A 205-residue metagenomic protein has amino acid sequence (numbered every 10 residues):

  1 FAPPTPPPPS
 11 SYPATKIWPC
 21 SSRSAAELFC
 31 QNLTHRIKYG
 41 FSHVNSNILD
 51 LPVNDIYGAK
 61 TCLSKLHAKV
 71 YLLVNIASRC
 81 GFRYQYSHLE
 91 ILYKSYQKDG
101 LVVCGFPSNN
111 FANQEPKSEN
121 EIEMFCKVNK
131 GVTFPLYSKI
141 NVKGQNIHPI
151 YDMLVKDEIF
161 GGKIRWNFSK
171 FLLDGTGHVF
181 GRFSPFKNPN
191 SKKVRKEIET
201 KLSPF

Functional and structural regions predicted by a protein language model:
P3-P9, P13, W18-P19: Short linear motifs in low-complexity or flexible loops
T15-D50: N-terminal targeting signals for export/organelle localization
D50-V70, I91-Y96: A short beta-strand-turn-helix
K69, N75-R79, P107: Short pre-active-site segment immediately N-terminal to redox-active cysteine/selenocysteine motifs in thiol-based
F82-I147: Structural microenvironment flanking redox-active thiols in thiol-disulfide oxidoreductases
P149-D152, K156-F205: Thiol-/selenol-based redox modules, centered on thioredoxin-like and closely related oxidoreductase domains
